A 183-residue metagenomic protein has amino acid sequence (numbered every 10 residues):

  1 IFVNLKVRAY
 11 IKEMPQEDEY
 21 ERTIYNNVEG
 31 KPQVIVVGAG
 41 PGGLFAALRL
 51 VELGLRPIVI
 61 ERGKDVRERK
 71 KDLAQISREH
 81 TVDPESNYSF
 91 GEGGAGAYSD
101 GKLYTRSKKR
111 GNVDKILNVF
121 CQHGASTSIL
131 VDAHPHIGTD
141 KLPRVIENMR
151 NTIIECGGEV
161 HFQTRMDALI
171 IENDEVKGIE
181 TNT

Functional and structural regions predicted by a protein language model:
I1-P32: Extreme N-terminal leader/targeting segments of oxidoreductases
I1-V3, E68, A74-V160, T164-R165: Conserved N-terminal/central alpha/beta ligand/cofactor-binding core
N27-G42, I58-I60: Beta1/beta-strand and adjacent pyrophosphate-binding region of the FAD-binding site in flavoprotein oxidoreductases
A46: Extracellular glycan-recognition regions
R49-L50: Aromatic pocket-lining residues of Rossmann-like dinucleotide-binding sites
L55-R62, V66: Short beta-strand "acidic-cap" motif of Rossmann-like dinucleotide-binding folds
A97-Y98, E180-N182: A general beta-strand register signal
F162-K177: A conserved short coil-to-beta-strand element within the FAD-binding core of flavoproteins
